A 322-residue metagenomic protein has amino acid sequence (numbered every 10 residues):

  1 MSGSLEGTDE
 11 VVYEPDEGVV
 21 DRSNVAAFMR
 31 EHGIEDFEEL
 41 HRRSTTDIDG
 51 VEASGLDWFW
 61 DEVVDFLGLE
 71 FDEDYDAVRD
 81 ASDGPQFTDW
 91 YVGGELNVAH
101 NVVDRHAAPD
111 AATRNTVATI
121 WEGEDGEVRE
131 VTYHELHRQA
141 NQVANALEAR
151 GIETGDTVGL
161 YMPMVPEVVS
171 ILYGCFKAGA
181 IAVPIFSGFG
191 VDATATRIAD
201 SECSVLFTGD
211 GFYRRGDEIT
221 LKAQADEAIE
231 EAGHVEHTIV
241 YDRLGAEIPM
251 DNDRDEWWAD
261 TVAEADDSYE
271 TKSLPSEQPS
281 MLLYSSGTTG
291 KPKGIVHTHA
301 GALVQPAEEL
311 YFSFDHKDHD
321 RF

Functional and structural regions predicted by a protein language model:
S2-Q86: N-terminal amphipathic, basic-rich helices that act as targeting or association modules
V25-A26, H32, V102-V131, L244-M250: AMP-dependent adenylate-forming
L40-R43, A99-H100, N115-Y173, G190-A195 (+2 more regions): Conserved AMP-binding/adenylate-forming core of the ANL superfamily
E52-Y75, V92-I120, E277: A short N-terminal helical cap/helix-turn-helix that marks the beginning of AMP-binding/adenylate-forming
D104, P166-I185, A193-A195, P306-F312: Hydrophobic alpha-helical segments in the ANL/AMP-binding
T113-V117, T238-V240, D251-Y284, K291 (+3 more regions): Conserved pre-ATP/AMP-binding loop-to-beta segment of ANL
V158, G179, G287-T288: Conserved G/P- and acidic residue-centered "switch" motifs that form tight phosphate/ATP-binding loops in soluble
A178-D260: Structural core segment of the AMP-binding/adenylate-forming
